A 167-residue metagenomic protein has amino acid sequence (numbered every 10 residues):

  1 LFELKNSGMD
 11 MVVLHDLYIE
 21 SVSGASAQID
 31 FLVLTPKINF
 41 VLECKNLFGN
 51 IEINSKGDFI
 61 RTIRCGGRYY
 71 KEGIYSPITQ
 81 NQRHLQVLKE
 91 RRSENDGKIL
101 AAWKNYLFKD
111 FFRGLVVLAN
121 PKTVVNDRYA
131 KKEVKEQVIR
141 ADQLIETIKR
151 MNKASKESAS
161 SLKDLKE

Functional and structural regions predicted by a protein language model:
L1-A27, I38, R64-Y75, T79-E167: Surface-exposed interaction regions that form or flank ligand-binding interfaces
D30: Cell-envelope/extracellular polymer assembly enzymes that use nucleotide-activated donors
V33-R61: Active-site beta-strand-loop-beta-strand hairpin of nuclease catalytic cores that positions key catalytic residues
